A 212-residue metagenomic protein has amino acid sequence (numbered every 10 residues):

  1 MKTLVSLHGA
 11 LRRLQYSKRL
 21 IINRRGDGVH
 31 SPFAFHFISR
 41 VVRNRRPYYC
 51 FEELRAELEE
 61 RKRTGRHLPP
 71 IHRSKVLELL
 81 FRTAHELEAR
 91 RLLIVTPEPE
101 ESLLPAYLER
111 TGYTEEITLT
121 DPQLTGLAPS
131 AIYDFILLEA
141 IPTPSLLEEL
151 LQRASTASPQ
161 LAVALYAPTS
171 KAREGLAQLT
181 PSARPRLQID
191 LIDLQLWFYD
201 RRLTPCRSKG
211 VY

Functional and structural regions predicted by a protein language model:
M1-L137, I141-P159, T169-Y212: A short alpha-helical cap/connector motif
A162-A164: Structural detector of well-ordered beta-strand residues that form the stable sheet scaffold of enzyme domains
